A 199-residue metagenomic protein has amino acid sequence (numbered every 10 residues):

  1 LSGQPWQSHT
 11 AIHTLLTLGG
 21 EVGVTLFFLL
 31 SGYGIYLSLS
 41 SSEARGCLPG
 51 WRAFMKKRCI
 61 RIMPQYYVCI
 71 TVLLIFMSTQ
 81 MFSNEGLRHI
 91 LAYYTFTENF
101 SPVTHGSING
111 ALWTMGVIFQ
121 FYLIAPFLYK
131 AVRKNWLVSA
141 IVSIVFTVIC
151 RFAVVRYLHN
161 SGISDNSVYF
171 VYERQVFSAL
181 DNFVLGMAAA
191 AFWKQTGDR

Functional and structural regions predicted by a protein language model:
L1, I62, L74-S78, T97 (+2 more regions): Phosphate/oxyanion-binding loops and surfaces in catalytic or ligand/nucleic-acid-binding neighborhoods
S2-S8, L158-G162: Short, positively charged
Q7-L16, S164-V171: Membrane-interface segments at the starts/ends of alpha-helical transmembrane spans
T17-F28, S38-M77, N84-F96, F119-Y122 (+1 more regions): Transmembrane alpha-helical segments and their boundary/interface "anchor" motifs in multi-pass integral membrane
F28, C47-G50, R88-W113, F127-R199: Aromatic-enriched alpha-helical transmembrane segments of multi-pass intramembrane proteins
G34-I35: Short beta-strand segments in beta-sandwich/barrel cores
V72-M81, I149-Y157: C-terminal TM-helix exit segments that contain a strictly Trp-centered aromatic cap at the helix terminus
